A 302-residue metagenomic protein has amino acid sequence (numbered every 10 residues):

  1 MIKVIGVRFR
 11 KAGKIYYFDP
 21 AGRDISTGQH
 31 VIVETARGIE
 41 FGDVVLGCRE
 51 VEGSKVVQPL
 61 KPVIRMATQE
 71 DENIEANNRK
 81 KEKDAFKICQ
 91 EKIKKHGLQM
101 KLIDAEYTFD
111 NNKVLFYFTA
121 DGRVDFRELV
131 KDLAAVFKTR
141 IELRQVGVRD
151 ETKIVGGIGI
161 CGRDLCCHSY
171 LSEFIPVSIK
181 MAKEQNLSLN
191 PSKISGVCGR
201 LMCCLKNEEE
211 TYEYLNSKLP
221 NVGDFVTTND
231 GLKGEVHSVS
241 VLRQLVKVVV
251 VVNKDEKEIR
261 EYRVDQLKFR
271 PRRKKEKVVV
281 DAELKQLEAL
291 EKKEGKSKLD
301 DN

Functional and structural regions predicted by a protein language model:
M1-K3, I25-T27, L219-V222, S240-Q244: A short, compositionally biased
M1-P191: Acidic-enriched and Gly/Ser
R10, V136, N229, V239-V241: A short, compositionally biased micro-patch
K14-Y17, E40-G42, L232-G234, K257-Y262: Short beta-strand segments
V33, T227-N229: A generic structural signal for residues embedded in beta-strands
G157, C161-T227, G234-H237: Conserved glycine-centered short motifs in functionally critical loops
S240-E261: Basic/aromatic-rich interaction segments and small domains that mediate binding to polyanionic partners
I259-N302: Intrinsically disordered, low-complexity linker and terminal regions at domain boundaries
